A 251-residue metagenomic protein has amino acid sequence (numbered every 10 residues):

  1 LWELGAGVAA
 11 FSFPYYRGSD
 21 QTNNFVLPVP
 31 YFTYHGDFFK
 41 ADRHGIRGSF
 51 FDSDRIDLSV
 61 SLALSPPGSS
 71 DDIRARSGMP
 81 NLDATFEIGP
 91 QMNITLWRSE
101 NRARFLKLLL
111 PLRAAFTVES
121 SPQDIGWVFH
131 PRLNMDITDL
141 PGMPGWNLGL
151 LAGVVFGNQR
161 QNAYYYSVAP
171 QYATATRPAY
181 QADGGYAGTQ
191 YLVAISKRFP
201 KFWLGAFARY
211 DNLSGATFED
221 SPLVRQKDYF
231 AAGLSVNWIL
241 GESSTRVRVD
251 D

Functional and structural regions predicted by a protein language model:
L1-E3, R17-G18, D37-I56, W97-L106 (+4 more regions): Short loop/turn motifs that connect adjacent beta-strands in outer-membrane beta-barrel proteins
W2, T22-P28, D54-I56, L82-I88 (+5 more regions): Residues that define the transmembrane beta-barrel architecture of outer-membrane proteins
W2-A6, P28, F39-A41, I56-V60 (+5 more regions): Transmembrane beta-strands of outer-membrane beta-barrel proteins
V8-S12, P30-Y34, G45-F50, I88-L96 (+6 more regions): Residues on the lipid-exposed face of transmembrane beta-strands in outer-membrane beta-barrel proteins
F11-R17, S65-D71, T95-S99, R113-S120 (+4 more regions): Sequence/structural signature of outer-membrane beta-barrel proteins
P14-Y16, I46, A75-M79, A115-P122 (+3 more regions): Extracellular loop and loop/strand-boundary signature of outer-membrane beta-barrel proteins
I94, S120-W203, D211-A216: Outer-membrane beta-barrel transmembrane domain signature
Y191-D251: Predominantly the C-terminal beta-signal and adjacent terminal strand-loop region of outer-membrane beta-barrel
